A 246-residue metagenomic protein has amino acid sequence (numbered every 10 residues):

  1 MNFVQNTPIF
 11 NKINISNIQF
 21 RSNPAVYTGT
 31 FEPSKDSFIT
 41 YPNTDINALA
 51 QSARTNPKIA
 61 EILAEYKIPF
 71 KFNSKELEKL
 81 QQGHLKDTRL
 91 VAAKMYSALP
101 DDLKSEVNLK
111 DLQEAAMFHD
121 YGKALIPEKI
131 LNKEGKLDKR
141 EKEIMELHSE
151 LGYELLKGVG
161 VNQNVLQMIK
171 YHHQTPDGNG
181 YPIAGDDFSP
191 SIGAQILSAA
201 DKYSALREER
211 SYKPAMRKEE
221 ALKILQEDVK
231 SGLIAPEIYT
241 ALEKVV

Functional and structural regions predicted by a protein language model:
M1-I39: Non-Sec secretion/translocation targeting segments of pathogen effectors
M1-N2, D201, P236: Extended charged
T28-E146, K157-V159: Acidic/His-rich, divalent-metal-binding segments that scaffold phosphate/diphosphate chemistry
D87-M95, I144-K157, M216-I234: An active-site-proximal "capping" alpha-helix that borders the catalytic cofactor pocket
V107-G135, G152, Q167-Y181, L197 (+1 more regions): His-Asp-centered metal-binding catalytic motifs of divalent-metal-dependent phosphohydrolases/nucleases
L112-A116, L156-G158, Q163-L197, K213-P214 (+1 more regions): Histidine/acidic-rich helix-loop-helix segments that form or flank divalent-metal centers in metalloenzyme catalytic
K136-L137, R210-K218: Short, charged, surface-exposed loops that flank catalytic or proteolytic processing sites
